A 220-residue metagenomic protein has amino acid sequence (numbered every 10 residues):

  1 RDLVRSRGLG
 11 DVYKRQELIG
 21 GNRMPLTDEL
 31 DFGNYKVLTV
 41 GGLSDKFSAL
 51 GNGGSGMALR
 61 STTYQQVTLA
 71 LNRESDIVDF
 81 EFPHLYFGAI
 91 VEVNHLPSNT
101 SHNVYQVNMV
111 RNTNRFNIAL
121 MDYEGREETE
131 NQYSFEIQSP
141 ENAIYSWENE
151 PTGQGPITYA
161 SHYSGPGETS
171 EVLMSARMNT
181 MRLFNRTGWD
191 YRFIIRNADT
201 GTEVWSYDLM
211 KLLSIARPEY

Functional and structural regions predicted by a protein language model:
D2-Y13: Single conserved hydrophobic/aromatic residue that forms the stacking wall/gate of nucleotide- or nucleobase-binding
D11-L18, G88, N142-A160, G201-Y207: Surface-exposed loop/edge segments in extracytoplasmic proteins
K14-R111: Short, low-hydrophobicity acidic/polar segments
F32-K46, T187-I215: A short, solvent-exposed beta-strand micro-motif common in secreted/extracellular proteins
N34, V104, T113-R115, Q132 (+1 more regions): Extracellular structured ligand-interaction cores
N108-Y123: A short, Gly/Thr-enriched small/hydrophobic beta-strand-prone motif that recurs across taxa
L120-F184, W189: Short helix-loop boundary/capping segments
A216-Y220: Phox homology (PX) phosphoinositide-binding domain
